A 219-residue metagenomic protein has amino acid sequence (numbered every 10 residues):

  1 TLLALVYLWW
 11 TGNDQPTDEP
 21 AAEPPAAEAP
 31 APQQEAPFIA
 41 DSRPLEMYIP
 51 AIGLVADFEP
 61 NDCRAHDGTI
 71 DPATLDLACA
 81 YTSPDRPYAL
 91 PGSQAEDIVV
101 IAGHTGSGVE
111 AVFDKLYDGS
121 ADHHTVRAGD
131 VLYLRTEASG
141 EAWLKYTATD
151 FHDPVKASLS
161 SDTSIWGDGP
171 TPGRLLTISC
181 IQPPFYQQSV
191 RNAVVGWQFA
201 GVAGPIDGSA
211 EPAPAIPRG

Functional and structural regions predicted by a protein language model:
Y7-G219: Solvent-exposed, non-transmembrane regions of membrane-associated and secreted proteins
